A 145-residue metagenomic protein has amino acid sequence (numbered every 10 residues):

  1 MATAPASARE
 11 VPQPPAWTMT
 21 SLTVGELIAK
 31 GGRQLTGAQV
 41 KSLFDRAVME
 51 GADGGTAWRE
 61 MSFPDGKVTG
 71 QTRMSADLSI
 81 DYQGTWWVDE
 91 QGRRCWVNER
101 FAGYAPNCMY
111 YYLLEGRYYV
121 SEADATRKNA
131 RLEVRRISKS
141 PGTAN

Functional and structural regions predicted by a protein language model:
T3-Q83, Q91-N145: Lipid interaction determinants
